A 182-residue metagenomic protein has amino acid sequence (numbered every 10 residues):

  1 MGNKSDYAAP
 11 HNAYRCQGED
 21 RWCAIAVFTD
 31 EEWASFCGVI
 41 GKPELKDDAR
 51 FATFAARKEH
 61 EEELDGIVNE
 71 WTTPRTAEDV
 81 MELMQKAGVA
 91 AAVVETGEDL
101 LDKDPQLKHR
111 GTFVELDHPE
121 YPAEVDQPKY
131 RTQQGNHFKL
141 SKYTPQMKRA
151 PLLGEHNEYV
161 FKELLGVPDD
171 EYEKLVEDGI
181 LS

Functional and structural regions predicted by a protein language model:
M1-D6, A13, I25, Q127-T132 (+1 more regions): Short Gly/Pro-enriched turn/cap motifs at secondary-structure boundaries
P10-A87, A91: Aromatic-enriched alpha-helical interface/lid elements that frame and gate functional surfaces
A52, A123-K174: Flexible, small-/acidic-enriched active-site or ligand-binding loops
T53, D99-L101, D178: Short secondary-structure capping/turn micro-motifs that flank functional sites
R57-E61, K103-K108, L181-S182: Short secondary-structure transition/capping segments
K86-M147: A glycine-rich dinucleotide-binding beta-alpha-beta segment and adjacent secondary-structure elements that constitute
Y172-S182: Non-catalytic accessory regions
